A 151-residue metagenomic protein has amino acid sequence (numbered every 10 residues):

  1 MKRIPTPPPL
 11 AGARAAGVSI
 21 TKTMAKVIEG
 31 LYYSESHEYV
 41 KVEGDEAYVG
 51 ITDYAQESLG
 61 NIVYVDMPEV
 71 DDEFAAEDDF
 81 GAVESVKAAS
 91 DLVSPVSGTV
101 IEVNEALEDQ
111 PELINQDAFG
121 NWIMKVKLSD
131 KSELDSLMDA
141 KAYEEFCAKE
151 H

Functional and structural regions predicted by a protein language model:
I20-D79, Q116-H151: Acidic, low-complexity mobile loops and tails
V40-V42, V86, V103: Residue-level recognition of beta-strand microenvironments
S85-A88, V96, L128: Periplasm/extracytoplasmic soluble domains of Gram-negative envelope assemblies and related organellar analogs
V100-Q116: Short, charge-rich, low-complexity interaction segments located in flexible loops at or near secondary-structure
